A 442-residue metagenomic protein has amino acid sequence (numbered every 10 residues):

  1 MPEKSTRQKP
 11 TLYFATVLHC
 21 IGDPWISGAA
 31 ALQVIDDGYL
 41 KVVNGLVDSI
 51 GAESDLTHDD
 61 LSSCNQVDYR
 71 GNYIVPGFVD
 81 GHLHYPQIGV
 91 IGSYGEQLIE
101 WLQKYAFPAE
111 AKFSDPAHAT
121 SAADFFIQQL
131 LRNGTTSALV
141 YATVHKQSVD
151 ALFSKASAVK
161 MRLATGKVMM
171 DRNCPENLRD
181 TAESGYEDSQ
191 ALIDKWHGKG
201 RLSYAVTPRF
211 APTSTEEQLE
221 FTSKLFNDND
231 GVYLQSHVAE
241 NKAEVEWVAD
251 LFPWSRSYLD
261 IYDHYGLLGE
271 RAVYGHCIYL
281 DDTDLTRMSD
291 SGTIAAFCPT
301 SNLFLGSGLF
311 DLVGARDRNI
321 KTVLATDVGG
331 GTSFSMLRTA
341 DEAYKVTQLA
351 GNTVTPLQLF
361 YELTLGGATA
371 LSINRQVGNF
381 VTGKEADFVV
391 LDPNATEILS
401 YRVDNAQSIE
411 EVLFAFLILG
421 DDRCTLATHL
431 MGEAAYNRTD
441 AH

Functional and structural regions predicted by a protein language model:
M1-L61, N72: N-terminal metal-binding scaffold of metallo-dependent hydrolase/deaminase domains
P2-F14, H58-E100, D124, L131-R132: Replace "His-x-His-based motif
I26, E385-D440: C-terminal cap of metal-dependent C-N hydrolases
L40, G45, G71, H82 (+14 more regions): Divalent metal-coordination and catalytic microenvironments
K41, G92-M161, G185-G198: Alpha-helical scaffold segments that flank or form the walls of functional sites
G89-A119, K167, R172-A182, E240-R271 (+3 more regions): Active-site gating loops and adjacent loop-to-helix segments of metal-dependent hydrolytic enzymes
Q147-C277: Metal-coordinating catalytic core of metallo-dependent amide/deamination hydrolases
H264-L268, L312-S400: His/Asp/Glu-enriched, well-ordered alpha-helical/loop segment that forms or immediately abuts the divalent-metal
